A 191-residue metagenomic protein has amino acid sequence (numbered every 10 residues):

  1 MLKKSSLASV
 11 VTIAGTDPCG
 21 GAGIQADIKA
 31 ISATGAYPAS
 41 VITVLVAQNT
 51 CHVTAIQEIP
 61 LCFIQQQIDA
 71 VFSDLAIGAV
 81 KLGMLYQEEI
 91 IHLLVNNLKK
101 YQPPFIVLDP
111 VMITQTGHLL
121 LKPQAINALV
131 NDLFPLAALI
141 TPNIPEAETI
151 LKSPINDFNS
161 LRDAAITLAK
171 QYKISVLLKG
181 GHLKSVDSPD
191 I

Functional and structural regions predicted by a protein language model:
M1-S6, G23, D187-I191: Acidic-glycine-rich active-site phosphate/pyrophosphate-binding loop
L2-T12, S32-Q115: Conserved N-terminal subdomain of the carbohydrate kinase-like
I13-S32: Glycine/serine-rich anion-binding loops at beta->alpha junctions that coordinate negatively charged ligand groups
T16, L82-G83, H118, K179: Glycine- and other small-residue-rich loops at beta-strand/loop junctions that grip anionic moieties
H52-I59, H118-P123, K152-N156: Short glycine-enriched, charge-decorated loop/helix-capping segments at active-site entrances that position
D109-L121, A125, L129: Rossmann-like NAD(P)(H) cofactor-binding subdomain of soluble oxidoreductases
P123-I191: Conserved phosphate/ATP/ADP-binding segment of small-molecule kinases
